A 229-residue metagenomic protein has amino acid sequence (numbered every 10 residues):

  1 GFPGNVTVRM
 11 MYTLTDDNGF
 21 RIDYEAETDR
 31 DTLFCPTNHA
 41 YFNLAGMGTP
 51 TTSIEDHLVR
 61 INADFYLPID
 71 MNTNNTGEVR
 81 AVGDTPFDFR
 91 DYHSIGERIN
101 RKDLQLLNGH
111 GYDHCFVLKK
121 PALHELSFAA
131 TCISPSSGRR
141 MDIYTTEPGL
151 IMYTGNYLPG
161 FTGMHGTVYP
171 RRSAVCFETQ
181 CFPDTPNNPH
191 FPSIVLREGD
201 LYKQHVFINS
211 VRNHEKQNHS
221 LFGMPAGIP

Functional and structural regions predicted by a protein language model:
G1-K216: An exposed, glycine/acidic-rich loop-and-rim segment of catalytic or binding clefts
I54-D56, F222, A226: A short beta-strand-loop micro-motif that forms or neighbors metal/cofactor- and ligand-binding patches at active-site
Q217, M224-P229: Intrinsically disordered, low-complexity segments enriched in serine/proline and basic residues
